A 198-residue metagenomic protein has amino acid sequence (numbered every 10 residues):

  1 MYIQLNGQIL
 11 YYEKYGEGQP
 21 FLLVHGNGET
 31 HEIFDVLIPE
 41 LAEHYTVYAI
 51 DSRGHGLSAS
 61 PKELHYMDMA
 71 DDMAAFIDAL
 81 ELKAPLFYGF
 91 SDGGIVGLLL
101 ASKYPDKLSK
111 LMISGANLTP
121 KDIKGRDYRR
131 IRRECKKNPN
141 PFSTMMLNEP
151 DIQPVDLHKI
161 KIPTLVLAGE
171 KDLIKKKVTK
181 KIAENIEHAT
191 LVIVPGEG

Functional and structural regions predicted by a protein language model:
Q8-L57: Conserved HGGG/HGGXW glycine-rich cap/lid loop of the alpha/beta-hydrolase fold
V36-P39, Y48-Y88: Active-site loop/oxyanion-hole signature of alpha/beta-hydrolase fold enzymes
D51, S114-G115, P195: Alpha/beta-hydrolase-fold catalytic nucleophile elbow
K83-K121: Conserved hydrolase catalytic core segment
P141-D156, I162: Active-site nucleophile elbow and catalytic-triad environment of alpha/beta-hydrolase enzymes
I160, V166-A168: Short beta-strand/loop motif that positions the catalytic acidic residue of the alpha/beta-hydrolase fold
L173-V178: Conserved alpha/beta-hydrolase "acid-adjacent" motif
T179-G198: Catalytic histidine neighborhood in serine/cysteine hydrolases with alpha/beta-hydrolase-type architecture
